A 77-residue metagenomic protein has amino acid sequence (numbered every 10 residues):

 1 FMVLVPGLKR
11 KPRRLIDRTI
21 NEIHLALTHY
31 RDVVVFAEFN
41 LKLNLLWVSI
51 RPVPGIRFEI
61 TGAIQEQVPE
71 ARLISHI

Functional and structural regions predicted by a protein language model:
F1-I16: Short glycine-/aliphatic-rich beta-strand segments at the starts of folded cytosolic domains
M2-L4, L45-S49: Short aromatic/hydrophobic contact patches that present stacked aromatics for nucleic-acid/ligand binding
D17-I23, E59-V68: Short amphipathic alpha-helices in soluble, non-transmembrane regions that often serve as interface/regulatory elements
I23, T28-Y30: Auxiliary Fe-S-binding modules of radical SAM enzymes
V33-E38: A short linear hydrophobic-aromatic micro-motif
F39-L45, H76-I77: Short Gly/Ser/Thr- and Asp/Glu-enriched loop/turn motifs at secondary-structure junctions
I50-R57: Helix N-cap motif at beta-to-alpha junctions
E66-I77: Conserved short beta-strand edge segments in small beta-sheet-based binding/regulatory domains
